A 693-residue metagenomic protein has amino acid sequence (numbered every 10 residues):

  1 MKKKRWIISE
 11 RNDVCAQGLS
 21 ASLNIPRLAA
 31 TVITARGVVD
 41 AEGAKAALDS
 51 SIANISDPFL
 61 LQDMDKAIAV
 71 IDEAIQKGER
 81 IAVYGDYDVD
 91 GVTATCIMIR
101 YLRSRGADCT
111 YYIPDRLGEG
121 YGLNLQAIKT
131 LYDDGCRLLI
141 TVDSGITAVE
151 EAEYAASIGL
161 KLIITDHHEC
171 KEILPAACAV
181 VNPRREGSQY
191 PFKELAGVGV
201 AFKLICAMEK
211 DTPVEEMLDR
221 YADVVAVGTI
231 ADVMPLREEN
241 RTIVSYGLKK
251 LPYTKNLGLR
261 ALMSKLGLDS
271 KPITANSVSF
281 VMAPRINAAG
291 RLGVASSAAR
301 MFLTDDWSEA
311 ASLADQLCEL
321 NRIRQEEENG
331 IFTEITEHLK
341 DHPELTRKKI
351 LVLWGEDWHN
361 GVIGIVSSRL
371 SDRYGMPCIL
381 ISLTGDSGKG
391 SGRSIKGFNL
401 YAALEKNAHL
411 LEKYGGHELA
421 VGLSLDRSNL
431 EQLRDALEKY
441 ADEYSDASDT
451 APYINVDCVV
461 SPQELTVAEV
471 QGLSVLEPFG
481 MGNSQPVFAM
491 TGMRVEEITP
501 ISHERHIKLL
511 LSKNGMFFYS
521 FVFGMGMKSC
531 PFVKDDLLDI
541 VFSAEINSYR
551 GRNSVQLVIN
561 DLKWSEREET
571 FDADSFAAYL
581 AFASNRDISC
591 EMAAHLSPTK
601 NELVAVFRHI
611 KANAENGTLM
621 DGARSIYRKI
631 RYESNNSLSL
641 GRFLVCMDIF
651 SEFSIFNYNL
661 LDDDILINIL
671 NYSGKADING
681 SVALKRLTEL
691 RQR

Functional and structural regions predicted by a protein language model:
K2, S9-L138, I158-G159, E209-Q432 (+2 more regions): Hydrophobic helix-and-loop "lid/oligomerization" segment in the mid-to-C-terminal part of catalytic domains
K2-K4, E477: Catalytic domains of riboflavin
I71, I128, A152-E153, M647: Short amphipathic alpha-helical segments and helix-helix/interface helices
I97, P175-P213, L218-I230, E602 (+1 more regions): Short alpha-helices
M98, R103, R241-H338, I350 (+2 more regions): Acidic, two-metal ion nucleic-acid-processing modules in DNA metabolism proteins
R137, C178, D539: Conserved acidic residues
V142-L195: Histidine/acidic-residue-rich, glycine-tolerant segments that coordinate divalent metal ions
